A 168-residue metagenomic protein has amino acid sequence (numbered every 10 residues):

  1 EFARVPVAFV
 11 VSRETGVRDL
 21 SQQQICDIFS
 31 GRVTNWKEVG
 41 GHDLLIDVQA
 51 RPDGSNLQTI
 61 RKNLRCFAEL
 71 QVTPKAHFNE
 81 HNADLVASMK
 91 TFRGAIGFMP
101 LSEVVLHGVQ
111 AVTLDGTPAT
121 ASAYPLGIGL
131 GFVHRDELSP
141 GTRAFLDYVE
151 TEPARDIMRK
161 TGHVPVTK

Functional and structural regions predicted by a protein language model:
E1-K168: Exported/periplasmic ABC-transporter solute-binding proteins
